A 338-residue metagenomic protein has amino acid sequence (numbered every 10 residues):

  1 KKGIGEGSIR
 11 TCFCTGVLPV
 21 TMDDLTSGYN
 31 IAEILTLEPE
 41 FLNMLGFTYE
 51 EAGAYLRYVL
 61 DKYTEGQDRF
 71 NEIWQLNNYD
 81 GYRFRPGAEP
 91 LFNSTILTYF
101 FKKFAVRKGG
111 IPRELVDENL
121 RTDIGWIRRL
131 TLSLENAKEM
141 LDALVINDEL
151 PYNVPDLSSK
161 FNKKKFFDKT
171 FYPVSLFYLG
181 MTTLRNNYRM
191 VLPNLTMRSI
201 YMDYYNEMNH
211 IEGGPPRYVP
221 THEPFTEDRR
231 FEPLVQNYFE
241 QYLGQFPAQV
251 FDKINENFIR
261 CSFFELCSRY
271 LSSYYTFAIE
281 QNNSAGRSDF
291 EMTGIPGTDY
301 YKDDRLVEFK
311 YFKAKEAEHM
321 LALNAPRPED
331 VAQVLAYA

Functional and structural regions predicted by a protein language model:
K1-R10, Y337: Substrate-engagement module of ASCE P-loop NTPases
K2, A54, Y58-K62, E265 (+1 more regions): A generic structural signal for well-ordered alpha-helical segments enriched in polar/charged residues
K2-G5, N77-R83, F167-V174, Y178-L179: Short alpha-helical segments and helix-capping/turn motifs at coil-helix boundaries
G5, N30-I34: Short, surface-exposed basic-aromatic patches at helix termini and helix-loop junctions that form
R10-V17: Structural recognition of the conserved hydrophobic beta-strand(s) that form the central parallel beta-sheet of P-loop
T21-S27, L35-K102: Amphipathic alpha-helical segments of the small helical/lid subdomains adjacent to P-loop NTPase cores
A32-E33, P90-R327, V331, A338: Extended alpha-helical interface modules used as scaffolds for assembling large macromolecular complexes
Y49, G53, P328-V334: Amphipathic alpha-helical transducer elements in NTP-driven molecular machines
